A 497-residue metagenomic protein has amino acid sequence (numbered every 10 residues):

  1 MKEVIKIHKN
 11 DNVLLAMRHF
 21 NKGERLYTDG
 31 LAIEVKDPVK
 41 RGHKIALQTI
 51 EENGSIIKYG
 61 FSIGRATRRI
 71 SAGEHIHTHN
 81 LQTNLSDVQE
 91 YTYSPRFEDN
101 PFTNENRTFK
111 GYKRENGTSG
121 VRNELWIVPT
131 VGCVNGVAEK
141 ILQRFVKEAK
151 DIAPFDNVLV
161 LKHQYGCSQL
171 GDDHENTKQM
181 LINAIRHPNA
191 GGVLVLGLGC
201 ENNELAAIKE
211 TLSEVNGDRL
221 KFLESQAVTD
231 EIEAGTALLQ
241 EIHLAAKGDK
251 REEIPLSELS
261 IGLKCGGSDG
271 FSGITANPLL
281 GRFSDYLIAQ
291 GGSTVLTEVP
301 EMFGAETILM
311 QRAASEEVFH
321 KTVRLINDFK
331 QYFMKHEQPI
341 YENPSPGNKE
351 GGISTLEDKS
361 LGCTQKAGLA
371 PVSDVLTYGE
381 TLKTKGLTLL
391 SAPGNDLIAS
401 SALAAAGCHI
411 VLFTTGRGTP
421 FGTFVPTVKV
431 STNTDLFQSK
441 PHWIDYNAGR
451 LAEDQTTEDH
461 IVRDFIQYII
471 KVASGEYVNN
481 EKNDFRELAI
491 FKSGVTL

Functional and structural regions predicted by a protein language model:
M1-I410, R417-P420, V425-L497: Metallocofactor- and cofactor-centric catalytic cores in central/energy metabolism, strongly enriched
